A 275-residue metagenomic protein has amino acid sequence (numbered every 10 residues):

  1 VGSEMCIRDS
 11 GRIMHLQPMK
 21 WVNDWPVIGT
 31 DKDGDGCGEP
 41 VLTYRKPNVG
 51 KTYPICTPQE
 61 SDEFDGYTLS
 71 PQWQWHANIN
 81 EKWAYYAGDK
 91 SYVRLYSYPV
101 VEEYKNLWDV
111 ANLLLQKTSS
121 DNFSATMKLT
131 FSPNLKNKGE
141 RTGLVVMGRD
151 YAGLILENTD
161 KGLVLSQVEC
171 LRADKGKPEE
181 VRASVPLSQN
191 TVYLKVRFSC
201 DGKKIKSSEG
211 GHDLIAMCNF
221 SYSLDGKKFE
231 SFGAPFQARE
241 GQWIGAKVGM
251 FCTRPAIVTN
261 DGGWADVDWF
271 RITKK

Functional and structural regions predicted by a protein language model:
V1-I7: Short, small-residue-biased leader/transition segments that mark boundaries at the very start of proteins
R8-P18: Sequence/structural signature of beta-propeller domains
Q17, W25-K275: Extracellular glycan-recognition regions
